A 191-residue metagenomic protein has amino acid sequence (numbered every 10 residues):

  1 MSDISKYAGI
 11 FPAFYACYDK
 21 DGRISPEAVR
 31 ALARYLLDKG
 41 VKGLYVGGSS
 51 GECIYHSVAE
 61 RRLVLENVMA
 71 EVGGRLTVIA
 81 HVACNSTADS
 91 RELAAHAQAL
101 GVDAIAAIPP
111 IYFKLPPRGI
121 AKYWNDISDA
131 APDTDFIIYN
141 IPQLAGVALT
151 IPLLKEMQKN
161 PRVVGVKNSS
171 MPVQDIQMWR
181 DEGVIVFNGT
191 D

Functional and structural regions predicted by a protein language model:
S2-G146: Active-site beta->alpha loop and helix N-cap motifs at the rims of alpha/beta catalytic domains
S128-P132, I141-D191: Catalytic alpha/beta core domains of metabolic enzymes, predominantly
